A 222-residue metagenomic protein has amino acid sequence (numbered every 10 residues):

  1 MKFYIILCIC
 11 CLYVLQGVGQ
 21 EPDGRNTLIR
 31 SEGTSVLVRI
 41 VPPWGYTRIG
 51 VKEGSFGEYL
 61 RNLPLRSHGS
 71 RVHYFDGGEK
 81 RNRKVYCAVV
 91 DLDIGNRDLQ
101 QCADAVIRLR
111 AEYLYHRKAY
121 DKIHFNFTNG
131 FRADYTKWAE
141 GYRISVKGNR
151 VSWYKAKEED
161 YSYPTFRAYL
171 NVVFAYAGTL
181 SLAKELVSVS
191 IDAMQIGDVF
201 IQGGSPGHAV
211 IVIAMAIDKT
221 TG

Functional and structural regions predicted by a protein language model:
M1-P22: Bacterial Sec-dependent N-terminal signal peptides
I5, E53-F56, Y163: Alpha-helix initiation and N-capping motif
C8, V18, V51, P64 (+3 more regions): Short linear sequence elements within intrinsically disordered, low-complexity coil regions
L12, K52-G54, P64-S67, D121 (+2 more regions): Amphipathic alpha-helical interaction segments
Q20-N82, D93-Q101: N-terminal module-boundary/linker segments of secreted carbohydrate-active enzymes
E79-Q195, V199-A209, I213-A216, T220: Acidic/His-rich structured neighborhood in mature extracellular/periplasmic domains
